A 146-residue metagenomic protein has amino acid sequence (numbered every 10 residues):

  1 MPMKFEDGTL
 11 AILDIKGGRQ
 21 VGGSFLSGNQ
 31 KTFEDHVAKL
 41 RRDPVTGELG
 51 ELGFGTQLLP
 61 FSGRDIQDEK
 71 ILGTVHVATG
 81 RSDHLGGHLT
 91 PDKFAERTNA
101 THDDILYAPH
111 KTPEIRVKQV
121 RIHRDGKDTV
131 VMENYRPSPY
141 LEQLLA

Functional and structural regions predicted by a protein language model:
M1-A146: Metal/cofactor-centered catalytic core regions of large enzymes
